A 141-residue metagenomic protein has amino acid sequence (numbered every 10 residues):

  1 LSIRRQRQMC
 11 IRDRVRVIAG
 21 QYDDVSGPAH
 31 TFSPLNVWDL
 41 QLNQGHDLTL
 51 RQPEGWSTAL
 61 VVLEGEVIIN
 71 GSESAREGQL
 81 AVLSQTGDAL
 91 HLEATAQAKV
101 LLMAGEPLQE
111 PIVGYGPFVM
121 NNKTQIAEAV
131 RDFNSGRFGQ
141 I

Functional and structural regions predicted by a protein language model:
L1-I11: Single conserved hydrophobic/aromatic residue that forms the stacking wall/gate of nucleotide- or nucleobase-binding
V17, V37-D39, A59, L80-V82 (+1 more regions): Conserved hydrophobic/aromatic beta-strand scaffold that supports enzyme active sites
A19-S26, N36-P53, S72: Conserved short histidine dyad/triad with adjacent acidic residue
Y22, G55, E66-V67, D88 (+3 more regions): Short, glycine-/Ser/Thr-/acidic-enriched flexible segments
T31-F32, V119: Domain-scale activation on soluble regions of proteins
Q52-V61, E66-H91: Short acidic-glycine-tyrosine-enriched beta hairpin
S74, Q85-G114: Ligand-binding loop in jelly-roll beta-barrel domains
L108-I141: Conserved double-stranded beta-helix
